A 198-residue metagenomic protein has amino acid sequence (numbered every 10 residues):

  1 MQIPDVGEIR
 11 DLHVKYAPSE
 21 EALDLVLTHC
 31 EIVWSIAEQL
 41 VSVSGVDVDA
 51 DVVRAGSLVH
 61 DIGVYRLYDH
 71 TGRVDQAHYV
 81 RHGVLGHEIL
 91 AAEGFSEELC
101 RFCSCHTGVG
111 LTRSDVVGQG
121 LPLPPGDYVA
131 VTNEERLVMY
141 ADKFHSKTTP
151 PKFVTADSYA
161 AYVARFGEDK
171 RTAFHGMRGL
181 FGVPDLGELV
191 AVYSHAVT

Functional and structural regions predicted by a protein language model:
M1-P4, V14-Y16, Y193-T198: Non-catalytic interface/linker regions that flank or bridge core catalytic/transmembrane domains
Q2-R10, V116-V117: Acidic-glycine-rich active-site phosphate/pyrophosphate-binding loop
V6-H29, G63-D75: Active-site flanking loop/helix segments enriched in acidic
P18, V46-S158: Divalent metal-dependent catalytic cores for phosphoryl transfer on phosphate-bearing substrates
K152-R171: C-terminal/domain-terminus segments
R165-T198: Charged phosphate-binding loop/patch that engages nucleotide di/tri-phosphates or the phosphate backbone of nucleic
